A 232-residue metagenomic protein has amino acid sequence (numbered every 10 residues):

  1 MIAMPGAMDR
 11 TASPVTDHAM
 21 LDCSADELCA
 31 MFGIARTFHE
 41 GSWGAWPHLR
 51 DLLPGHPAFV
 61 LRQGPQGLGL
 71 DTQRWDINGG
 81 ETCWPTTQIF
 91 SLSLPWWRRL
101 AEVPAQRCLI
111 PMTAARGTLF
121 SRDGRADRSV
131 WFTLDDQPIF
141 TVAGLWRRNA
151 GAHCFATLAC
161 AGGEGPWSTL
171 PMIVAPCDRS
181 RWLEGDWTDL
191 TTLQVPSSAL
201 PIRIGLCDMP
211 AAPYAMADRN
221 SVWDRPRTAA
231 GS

Functional and structural regions predicted by a protein language model:
M1-S232: Short linear sequence motif anchored by a di-proline
